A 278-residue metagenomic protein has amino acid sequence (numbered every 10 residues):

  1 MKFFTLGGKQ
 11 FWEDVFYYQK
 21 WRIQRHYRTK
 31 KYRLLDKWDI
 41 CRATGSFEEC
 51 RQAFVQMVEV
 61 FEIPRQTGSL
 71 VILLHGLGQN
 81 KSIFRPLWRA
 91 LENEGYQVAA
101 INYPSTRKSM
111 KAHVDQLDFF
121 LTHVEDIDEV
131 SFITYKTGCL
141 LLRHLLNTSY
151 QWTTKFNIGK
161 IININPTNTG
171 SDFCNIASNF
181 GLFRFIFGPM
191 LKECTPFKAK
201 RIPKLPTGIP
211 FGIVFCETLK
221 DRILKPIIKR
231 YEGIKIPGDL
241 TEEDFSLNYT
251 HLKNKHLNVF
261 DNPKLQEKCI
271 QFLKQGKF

Functional and structural regions predicted by a protein language model:
M1-L73, N80-A90, E94-A99, L121-V124: Flexible, membrane-associating and regulatory peripheral segments of lipid-active enzymes
F3-L6, W12, L182, I186 (+2 more regions): Short, aromatic- and cysteine-enriched interfacial helices/patches that mediate contacts at lipid membranes
I72-H75, E92, Q97-G208: Serine-dependent carboxylesterase/thioesterase catalytic core of lipase-like alpha/beta-hydrolase/SGNH enzymes
G76-L77, E217: Structural motif
K81, R107-K111, V259: Loop/helix-junction capping segments adjacent to catalytic residues or to phosphate/diphosphate-binding pockets
I83-F84, A112-H113, L265: Residues at alpha-helix caps and immediate loop-helix transition turns in enzyme cores, especially N- and C-cap
F84-P86, H144-L146, N175-I176, K225-I227: Short amphipathic alpha-helical segments
P206-F278: C-terminal catalytic-base region of ester-bond hydrolases, centering on the histidine of the charge-relay
